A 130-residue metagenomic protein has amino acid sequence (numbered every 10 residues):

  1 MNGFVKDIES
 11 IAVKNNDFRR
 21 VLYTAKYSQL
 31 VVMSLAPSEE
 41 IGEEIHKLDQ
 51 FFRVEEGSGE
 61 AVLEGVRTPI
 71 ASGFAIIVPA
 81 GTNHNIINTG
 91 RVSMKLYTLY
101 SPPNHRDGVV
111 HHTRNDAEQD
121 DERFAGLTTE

Functional and structural regions predicted by a protein language model:
M1-Y27, H111-E130: A short, N-terminal "cap"/entry segment at the start of jelly-roll beta-barrel domains of the cupin/DSBH fold
N15-N16, V31-H46: Conserved short histidine dyad/triad with adjacent acidic residue
K26-S28, P37, K47, V66 (+2 more regions): A generic "binding-loop/recognition-motif" signal
K26-S28, P37-E39, S58-E60, R67 (+1 more regions): Short, charged/polar surface micro-motifs in flexible loops or helix N-caps
I41-E43, A61-V62, V78, H84-G90: Short beta-strand His + acidic residue motifs that chelate non-heme Fe in jelly-roll/DSBH and cupin folds
D49-G59, E64: Glycine- and acidic-residue-biased ligand/ion/polar-headgroup-sensing regions
V66-A80: Short acidic-glycine-tyrosine-enriched beta hairpin
A80-R106: Ligand-binding loop in jelly-roll beta-barrel domains
